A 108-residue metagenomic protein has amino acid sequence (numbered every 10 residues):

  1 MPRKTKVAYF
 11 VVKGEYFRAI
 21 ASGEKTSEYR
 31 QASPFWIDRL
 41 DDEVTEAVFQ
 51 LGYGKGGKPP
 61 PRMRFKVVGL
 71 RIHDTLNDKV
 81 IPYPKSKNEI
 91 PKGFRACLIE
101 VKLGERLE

Functional and structural regions predicted by a protein language model:
P2-E108: Structured alpha/beta reader/binder surfaces that contact nucleic acids or chromatin modification marks
